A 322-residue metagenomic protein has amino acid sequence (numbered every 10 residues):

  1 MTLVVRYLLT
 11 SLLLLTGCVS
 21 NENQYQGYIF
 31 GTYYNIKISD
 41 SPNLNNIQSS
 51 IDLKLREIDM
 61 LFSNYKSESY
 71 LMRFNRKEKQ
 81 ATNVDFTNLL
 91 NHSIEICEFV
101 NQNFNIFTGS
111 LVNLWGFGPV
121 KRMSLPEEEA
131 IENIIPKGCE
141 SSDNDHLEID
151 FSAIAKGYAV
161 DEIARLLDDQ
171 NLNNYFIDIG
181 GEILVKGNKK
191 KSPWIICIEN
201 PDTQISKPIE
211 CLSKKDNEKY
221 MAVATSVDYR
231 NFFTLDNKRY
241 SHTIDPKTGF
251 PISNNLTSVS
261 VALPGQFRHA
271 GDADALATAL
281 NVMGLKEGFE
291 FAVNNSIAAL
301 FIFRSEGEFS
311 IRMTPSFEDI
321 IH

Functional and structural regions predicted by a protein language model:
T2-Y7, C18-H322: Mature catalytic core of soluble alpha/beta enzymes
